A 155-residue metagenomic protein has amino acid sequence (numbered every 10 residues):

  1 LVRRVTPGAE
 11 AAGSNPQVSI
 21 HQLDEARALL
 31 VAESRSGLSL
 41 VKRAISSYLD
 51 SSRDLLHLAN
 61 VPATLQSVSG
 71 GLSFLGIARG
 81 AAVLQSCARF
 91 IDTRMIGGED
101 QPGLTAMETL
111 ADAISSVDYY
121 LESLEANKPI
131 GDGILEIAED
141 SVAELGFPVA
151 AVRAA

Functional and structural regions predicted by a protein language model:
L1-A28, E99-A155: Structural secondary-structure packing elements that flank or coincide with functional cores
Q17, H21-Q22, S39-S46, S69: Short, mixed-charge, low-aromatic patches
L30-S36: Alpha-helical transmembrane segments of multi-pass integral membrane proteins
V31, L49-L56: Active-site-adjacent structural elements in folded domains
G37, A44, D54-G133: N-terminal assembly/transducer modules of large multi-domain enzymes, emphasizing dimerization/partner-binding
